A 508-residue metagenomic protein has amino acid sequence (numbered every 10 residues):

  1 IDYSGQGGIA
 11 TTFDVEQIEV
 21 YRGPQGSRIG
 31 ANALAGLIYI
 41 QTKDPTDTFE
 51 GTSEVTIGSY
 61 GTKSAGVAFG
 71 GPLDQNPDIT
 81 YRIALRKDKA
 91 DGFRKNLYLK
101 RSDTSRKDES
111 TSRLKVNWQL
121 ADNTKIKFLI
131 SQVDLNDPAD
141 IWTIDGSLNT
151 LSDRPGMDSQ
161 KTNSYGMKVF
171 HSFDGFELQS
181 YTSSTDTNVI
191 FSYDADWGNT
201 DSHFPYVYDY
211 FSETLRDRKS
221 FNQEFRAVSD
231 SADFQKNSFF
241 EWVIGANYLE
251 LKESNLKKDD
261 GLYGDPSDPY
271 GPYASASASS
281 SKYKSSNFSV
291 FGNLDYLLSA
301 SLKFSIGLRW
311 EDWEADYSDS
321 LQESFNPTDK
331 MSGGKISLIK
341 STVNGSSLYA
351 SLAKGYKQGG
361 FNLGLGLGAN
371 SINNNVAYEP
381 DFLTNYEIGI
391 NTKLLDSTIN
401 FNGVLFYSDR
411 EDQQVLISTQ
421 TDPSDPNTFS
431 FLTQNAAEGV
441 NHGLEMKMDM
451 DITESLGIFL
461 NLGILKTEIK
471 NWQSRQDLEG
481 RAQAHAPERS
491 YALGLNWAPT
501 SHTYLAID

Functional and structural regions predicted by a protein language model:
D2-R22: Short acidic/polar hinge/loop motifs at secondary-structure boundaries that mediate gating or recognition
G8, V20, N32-V55, V67-F69: N-terminal periplasmic accessory domains that precede and gate Gram-negative outer-membrane beta-barrel machines
E50, I57-A90, R94-D137, K161-N163 (+9 more regions): Transmembrane beta-barrel wall of Gram-negative outer-membrane proteins
N76-K95, E109-T111, D140, E177-S220 (+6 more regions): Surface-exposed extracellular loop regions of Gram-negative outer-membrane beta-barrel proteins
L99-D103, W242-V343, N373, Q473 (+1 more regions): Signature of Gram-negative outer-membrane beta-barrel scaffolds
K125, L129-S164, S202, Y208 (+2 more regions): Flexible loop and strand-edge segments within Gram-negative outer membrane beta-barrel domains
K168-A195, S341, G345-A353, A377-H442 (+4 more regions): Membrane-embedded beta-barrel scaffold of Gram-negative outer-membrane proteins
V228-D230, V243-G245, L297, S301-F304 (+2 more regions): Gram-negative outer-membrane beta-barrel transporters
